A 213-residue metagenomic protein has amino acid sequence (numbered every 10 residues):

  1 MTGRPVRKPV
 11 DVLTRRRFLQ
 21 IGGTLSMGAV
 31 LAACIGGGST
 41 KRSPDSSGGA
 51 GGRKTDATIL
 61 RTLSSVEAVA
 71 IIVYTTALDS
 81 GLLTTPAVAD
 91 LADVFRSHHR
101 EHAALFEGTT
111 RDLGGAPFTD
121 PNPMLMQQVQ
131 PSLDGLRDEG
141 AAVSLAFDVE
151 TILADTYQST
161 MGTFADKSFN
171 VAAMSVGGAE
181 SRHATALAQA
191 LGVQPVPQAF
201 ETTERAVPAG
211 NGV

Functional and structural regions predicted by a protein language model:
T2-L13, Q20-V30, I35-V213: All-alpha RGS (Regulator of G-protein Signaling) helical domain and cognate RGS-like helical scaffolds
